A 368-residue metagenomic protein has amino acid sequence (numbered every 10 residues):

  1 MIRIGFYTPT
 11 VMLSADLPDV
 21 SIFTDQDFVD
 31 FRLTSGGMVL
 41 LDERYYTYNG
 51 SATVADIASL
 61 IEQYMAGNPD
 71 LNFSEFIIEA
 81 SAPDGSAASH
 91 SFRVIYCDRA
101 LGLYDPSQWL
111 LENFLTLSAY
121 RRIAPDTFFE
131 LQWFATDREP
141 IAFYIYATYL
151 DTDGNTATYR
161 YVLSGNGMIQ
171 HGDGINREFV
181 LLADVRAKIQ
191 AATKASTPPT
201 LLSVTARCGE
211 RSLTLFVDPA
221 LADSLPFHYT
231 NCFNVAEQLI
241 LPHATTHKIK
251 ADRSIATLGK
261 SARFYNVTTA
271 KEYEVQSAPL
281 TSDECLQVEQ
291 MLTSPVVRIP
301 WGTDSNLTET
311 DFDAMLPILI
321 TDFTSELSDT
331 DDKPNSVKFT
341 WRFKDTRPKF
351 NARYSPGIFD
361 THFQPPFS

Functional and structural regions predicted by a protein language model:
M1-D223: Preference for solvent-exposed, low-hydrophobicity sequence contexts
I2-I4, T10, T156, A192-K194 (+1 more regions): Extracellular/virion structural assembly segments
